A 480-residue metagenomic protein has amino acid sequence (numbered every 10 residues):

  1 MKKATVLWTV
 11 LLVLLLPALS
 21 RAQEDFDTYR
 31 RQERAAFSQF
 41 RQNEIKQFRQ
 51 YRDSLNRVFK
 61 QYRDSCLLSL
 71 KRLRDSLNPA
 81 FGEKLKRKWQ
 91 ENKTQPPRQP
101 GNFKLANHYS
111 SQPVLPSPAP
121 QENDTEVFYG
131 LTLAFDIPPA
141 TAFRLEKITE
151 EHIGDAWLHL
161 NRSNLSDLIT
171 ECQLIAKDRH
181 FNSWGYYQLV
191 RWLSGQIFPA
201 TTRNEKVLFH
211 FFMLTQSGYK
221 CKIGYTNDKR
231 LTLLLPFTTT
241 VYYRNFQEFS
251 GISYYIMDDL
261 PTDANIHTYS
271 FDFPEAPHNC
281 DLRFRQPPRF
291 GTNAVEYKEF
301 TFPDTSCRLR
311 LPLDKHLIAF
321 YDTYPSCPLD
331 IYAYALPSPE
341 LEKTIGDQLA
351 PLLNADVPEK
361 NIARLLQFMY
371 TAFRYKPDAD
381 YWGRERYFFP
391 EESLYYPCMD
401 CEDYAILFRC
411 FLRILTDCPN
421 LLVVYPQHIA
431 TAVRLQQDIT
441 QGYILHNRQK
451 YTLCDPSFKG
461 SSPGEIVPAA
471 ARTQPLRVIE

Functional and structural regions predicted by a protein language model:
M1-W8: Bacterial N-terminal signal peptides that target proteins for export
R21-Q23: Boundary of Sec targeting at the N-terminus
R30, S38-R52, V58-M213: Long, contiguous, compositionally biased segments that the model treats as domain-scale units
D155-V190, I331-Y396, S457: Secondary-structure boundary elements
I197-H210, K376-Q436: Active-site neighborhood of thiol-dependent amide/isopeptide-bond enzymes
E205-G346: Extended, non-transmembrane interaction/recognition domains
C221-S250, L353-D356, D403-E480: Hydrophobic/aromatic-rich core segments of domains that either
